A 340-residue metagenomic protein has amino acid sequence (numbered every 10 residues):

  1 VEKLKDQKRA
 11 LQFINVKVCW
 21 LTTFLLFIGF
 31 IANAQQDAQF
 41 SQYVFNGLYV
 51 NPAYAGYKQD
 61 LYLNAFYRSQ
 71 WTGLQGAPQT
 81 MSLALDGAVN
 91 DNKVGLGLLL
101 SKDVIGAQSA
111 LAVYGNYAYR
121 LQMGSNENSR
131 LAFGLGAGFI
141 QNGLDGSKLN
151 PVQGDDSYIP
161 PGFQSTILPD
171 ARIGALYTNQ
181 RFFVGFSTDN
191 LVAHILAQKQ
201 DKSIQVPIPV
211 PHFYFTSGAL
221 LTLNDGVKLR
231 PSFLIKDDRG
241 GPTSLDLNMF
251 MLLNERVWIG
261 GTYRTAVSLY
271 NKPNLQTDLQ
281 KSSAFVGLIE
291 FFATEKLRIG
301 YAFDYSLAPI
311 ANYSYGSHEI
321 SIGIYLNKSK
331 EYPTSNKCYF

Functional and structural regions predicted by a protein language model:
V1-Q39, F45, M249, L326-K328 (+1 more regions): Bacterial Sec-dependent N-terminal signal peptides
Q35-F340: Subset of outer-membrane beta-barrel
